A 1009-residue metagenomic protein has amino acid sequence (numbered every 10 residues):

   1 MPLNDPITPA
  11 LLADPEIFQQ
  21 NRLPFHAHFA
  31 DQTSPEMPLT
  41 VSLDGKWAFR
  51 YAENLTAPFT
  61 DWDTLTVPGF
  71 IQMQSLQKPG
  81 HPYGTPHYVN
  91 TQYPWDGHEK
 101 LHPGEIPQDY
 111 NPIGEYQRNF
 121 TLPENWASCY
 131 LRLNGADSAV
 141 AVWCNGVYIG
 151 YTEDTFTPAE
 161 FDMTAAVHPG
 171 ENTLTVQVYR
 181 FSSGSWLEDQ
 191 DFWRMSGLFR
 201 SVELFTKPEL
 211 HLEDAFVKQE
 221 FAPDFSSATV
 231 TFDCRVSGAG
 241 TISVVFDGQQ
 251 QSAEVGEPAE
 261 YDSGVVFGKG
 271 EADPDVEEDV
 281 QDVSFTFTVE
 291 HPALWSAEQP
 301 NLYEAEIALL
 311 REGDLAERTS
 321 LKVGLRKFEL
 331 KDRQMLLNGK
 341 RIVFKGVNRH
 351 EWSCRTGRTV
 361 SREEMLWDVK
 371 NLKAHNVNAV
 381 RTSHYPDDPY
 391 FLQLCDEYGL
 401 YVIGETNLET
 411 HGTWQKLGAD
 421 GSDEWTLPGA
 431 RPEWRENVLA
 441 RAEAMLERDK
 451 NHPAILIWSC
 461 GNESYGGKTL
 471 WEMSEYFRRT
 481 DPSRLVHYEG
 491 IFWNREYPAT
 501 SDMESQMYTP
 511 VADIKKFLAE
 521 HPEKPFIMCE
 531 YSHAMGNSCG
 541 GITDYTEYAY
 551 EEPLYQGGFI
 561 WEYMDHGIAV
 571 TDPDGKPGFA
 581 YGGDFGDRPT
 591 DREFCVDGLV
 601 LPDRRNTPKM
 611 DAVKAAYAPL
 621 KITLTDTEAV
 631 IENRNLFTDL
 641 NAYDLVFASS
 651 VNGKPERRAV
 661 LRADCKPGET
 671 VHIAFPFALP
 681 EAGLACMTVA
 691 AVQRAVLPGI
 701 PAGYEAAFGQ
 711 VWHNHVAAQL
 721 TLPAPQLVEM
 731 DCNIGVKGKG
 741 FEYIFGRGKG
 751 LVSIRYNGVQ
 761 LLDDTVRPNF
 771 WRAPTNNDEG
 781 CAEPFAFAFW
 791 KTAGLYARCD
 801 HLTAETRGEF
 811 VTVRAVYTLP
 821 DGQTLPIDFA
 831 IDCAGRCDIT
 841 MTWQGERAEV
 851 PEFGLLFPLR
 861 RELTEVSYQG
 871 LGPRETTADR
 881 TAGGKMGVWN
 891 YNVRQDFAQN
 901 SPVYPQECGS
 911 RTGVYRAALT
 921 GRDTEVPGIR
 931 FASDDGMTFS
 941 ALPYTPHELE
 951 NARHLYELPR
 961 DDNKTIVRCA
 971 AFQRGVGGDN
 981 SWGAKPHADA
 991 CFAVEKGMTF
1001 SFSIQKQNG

Functional and structural regions predicted by a protein language model:
P2-P35, L76, V147, W186 (+3 more regions): Extended substrate-binding grooves/exosites of carbohydrate-active enzymes
L3-I7, L12, E16-Q19, L23 (+10 more regions): Accessory beta-strand-rich segments of carbohydrate-active enzymes
D14, L43-I113, V176-L210, R333 (+2 more regions): Core domains of carbohydrate- and sulfate-ester-processing enzymes
A27-Q32, P123, C234, Y548-K749 (+1 more regions): Carbohydrate-binding surfaces of carbohydrate-active enzymes
I71-Q77, Y83-V89, R180, S296 (+2 more regions): Beta-strand/loop-rich accessory regions of lumenal/periplasmic or secreted enzymes, predominantly carbohydrate-active
P82-I106, E153-T155, M163, V167-S227 (+9 more regions): An acidic-aromatic loop/edge-strand motif
Y116-R118, T157-F161, Y261, Q281-F287 (+2 more regions): Short strand-edge motifs at loop-to-beta-strand transitions and within beta-strands of extracellular beta-rich domains
V167-E171, D233-K331, E681, A685-P723: Extended acidic/polar, glycine-enriched regions that form or flank non-catalytic beta-rich accessory modules
